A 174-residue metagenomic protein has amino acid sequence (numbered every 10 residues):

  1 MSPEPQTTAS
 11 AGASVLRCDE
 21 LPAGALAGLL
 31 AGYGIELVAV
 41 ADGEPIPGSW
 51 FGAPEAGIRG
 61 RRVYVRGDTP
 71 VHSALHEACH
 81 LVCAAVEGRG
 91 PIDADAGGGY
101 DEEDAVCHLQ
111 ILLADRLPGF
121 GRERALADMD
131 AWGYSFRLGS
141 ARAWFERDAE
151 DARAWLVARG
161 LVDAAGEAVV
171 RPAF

Functional and structural regions predicted by a protein language model:
M1-P3, A78, P91, G121 (+1 more regions): Alpha-helical, largely C-terminal catalytic domains that coordinate divalent metal ions via clustered Asp/Glu/His
S2-G57, Y64-D68, L112, R116-L117: Auxiliary, metal-adjacent structural segments of Zn-dependent hydrolase domains
G48, A53, V82-L112: Post-HEXXH active-site segment of zinc metalloproteases
A53, P70, A127, Y134-S140: Peripheral peptide segments
R66-V71, G98, E102: Secondary-structure capping and boundary motifs in well-ordered enzyme cores
H72-V86: Active-site recognition of the HExxH zinc-binding catalytic motif
L113-D130: Short helix/loop segments within enzyme catalytic domains that coordinate or immediately flank catalytic cofactors
Y134-F174: Pan-zinc metallopeptidase signature
